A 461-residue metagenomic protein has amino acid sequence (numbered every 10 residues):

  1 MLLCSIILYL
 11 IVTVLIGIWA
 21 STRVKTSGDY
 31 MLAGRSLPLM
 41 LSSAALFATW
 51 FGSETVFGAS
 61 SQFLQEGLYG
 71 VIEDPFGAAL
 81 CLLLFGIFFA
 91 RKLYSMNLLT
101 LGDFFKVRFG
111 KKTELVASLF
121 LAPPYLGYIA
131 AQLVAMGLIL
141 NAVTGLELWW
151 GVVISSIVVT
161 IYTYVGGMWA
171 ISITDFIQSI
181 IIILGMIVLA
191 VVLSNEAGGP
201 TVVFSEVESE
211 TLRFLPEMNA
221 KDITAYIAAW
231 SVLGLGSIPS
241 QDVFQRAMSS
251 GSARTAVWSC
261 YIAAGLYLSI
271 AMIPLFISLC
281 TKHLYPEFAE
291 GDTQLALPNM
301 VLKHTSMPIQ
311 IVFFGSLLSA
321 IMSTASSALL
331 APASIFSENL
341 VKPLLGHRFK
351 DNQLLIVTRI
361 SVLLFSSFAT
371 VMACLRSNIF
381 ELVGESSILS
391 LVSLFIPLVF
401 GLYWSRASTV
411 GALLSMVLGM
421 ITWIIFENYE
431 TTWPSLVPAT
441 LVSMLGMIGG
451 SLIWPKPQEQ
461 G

Functional and structural regions predicted by a protein language model:
M1-G461: Membrane-embedded helix-loop-helix hairpins and adjacent transmembrane boundary segments in multi-pass transporters
